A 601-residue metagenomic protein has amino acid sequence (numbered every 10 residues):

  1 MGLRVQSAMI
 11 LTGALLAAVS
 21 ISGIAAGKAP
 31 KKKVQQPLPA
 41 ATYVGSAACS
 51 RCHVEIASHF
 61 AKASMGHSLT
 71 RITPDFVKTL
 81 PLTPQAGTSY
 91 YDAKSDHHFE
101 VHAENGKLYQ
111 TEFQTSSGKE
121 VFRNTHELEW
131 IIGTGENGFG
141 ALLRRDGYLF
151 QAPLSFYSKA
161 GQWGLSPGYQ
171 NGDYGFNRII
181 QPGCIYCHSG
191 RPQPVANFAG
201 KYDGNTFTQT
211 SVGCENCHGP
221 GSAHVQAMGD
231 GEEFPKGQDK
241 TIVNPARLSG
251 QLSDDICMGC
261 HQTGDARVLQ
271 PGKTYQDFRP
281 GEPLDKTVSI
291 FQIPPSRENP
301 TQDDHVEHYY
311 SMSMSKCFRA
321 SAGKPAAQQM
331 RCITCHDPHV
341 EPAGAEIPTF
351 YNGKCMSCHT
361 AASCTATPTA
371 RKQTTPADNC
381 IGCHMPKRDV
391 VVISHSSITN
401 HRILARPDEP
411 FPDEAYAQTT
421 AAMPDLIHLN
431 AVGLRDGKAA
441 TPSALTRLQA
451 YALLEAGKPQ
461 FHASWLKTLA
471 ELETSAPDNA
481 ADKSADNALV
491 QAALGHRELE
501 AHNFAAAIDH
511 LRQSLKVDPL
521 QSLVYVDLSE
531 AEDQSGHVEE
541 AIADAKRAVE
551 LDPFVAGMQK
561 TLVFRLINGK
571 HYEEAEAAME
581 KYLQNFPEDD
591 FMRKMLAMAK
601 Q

Functional and structural regions predicted by a protein language model:
K28-Q36, A40, A47, E55-T134 (+4 more regions): Primarily the internal scaffold of c-type cytochrome electron-transfer domains, especially repeated/multiheme c-type
T474, D482, D509-K516, K546-E550 (+1 more regions): Conserved structural position within tetratricopeptide repeats
A488, S522-L523, A556-G557, D590-F591: Helix-start (N-cap) detector for alpha-helical repeat units in TPR-like alpha-solenoids, especially tetratricopeptide
